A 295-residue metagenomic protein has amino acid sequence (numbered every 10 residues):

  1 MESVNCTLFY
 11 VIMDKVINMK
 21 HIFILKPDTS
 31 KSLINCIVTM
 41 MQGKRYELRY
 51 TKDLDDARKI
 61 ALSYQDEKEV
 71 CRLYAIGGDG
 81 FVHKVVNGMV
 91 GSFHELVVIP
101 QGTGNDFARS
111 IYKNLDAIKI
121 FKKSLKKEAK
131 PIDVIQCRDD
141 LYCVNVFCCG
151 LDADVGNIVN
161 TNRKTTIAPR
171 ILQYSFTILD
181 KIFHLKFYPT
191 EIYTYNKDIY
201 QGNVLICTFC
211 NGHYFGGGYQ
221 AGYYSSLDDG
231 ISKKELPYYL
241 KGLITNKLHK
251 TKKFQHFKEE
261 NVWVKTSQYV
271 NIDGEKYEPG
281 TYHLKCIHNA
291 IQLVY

Functional and structural regions predicted by a protein language model:
V4-L73, H83, N87, G91: ATP/NTP phosphate-donor binding region
I22-P27, T51, G91-L205: Catalytic core of DAGKc-family lipid kinases
L33-I34, K84-V86, F107-R109, D154 (+1 more regions): Short glycine-/acidic-enriched loop or helix-start segments at secondary-structure transitions that form or flank
I37-M40, V90-G91, N160-T161, Y223-S225 (+1 more regions): Short, solvent-exposed amphipathic alpha-helical segments in soluble enzyme and RNA/protein-processing domains
I76: Active-site-proximal cofactor/substrate-binding loop regions of enzyme domains
D79: Polar, low-complexity loop segments and adjacent catalytic/binding residues used for recognizing and processing sugar
N196, S226, S232-Y295: ATP/nucleoside-binding phosphotransfer catalytic cores, i.e., glycine-rich phosphate-binding loops
T208-G222, K276: Glycine-rich phosphate/pyrophosphate-binding beta-alpha loops
